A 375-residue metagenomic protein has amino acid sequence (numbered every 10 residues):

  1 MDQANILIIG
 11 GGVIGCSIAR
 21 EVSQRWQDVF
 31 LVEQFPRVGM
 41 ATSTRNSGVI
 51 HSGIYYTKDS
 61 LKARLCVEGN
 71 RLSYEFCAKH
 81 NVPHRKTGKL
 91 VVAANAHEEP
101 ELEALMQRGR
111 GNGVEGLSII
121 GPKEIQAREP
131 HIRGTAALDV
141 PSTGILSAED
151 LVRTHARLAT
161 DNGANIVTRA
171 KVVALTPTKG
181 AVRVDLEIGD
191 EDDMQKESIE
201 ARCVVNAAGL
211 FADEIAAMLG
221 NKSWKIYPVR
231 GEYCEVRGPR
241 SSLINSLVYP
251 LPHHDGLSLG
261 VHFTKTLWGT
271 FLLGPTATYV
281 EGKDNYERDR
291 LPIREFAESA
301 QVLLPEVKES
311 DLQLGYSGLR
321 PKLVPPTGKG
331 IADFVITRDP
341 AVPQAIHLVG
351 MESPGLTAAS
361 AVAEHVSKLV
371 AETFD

Functional and structural regions predicted by a protein language model:
A4-L31: N-terminal Rossmann-like FAD-binding beta1-loop-alpha1 element of flavoenzymes
I14, R37, F211: Conserved Rossmann-like nucleotide-cofactor binding loop
S17, L175-G274, T278-E287, E298 (+1 more regions): Flavin-dependent oxidoreductases
Q24-R45: Glycine-rich FAD pyrophosphate-binding loop
G48-E124, R128, G134, G260-V261: Dinucleotide-binding Rossmann-like beta1-alpha1 core, especially the glycine-rich loop that anchors the ADP
T57-E68, V92-E101, D139-L158, V167 (+2 more regions): Short beta-strand to alpha-helix junction loop
L138-R202, S360, L369: Helical element adjacent to the flavin cofactor pocket in flavoenzyme catalytic cores
S258, Y286-D375: C-terminal catalytic lobe of FAD-dependent flavoproteins
